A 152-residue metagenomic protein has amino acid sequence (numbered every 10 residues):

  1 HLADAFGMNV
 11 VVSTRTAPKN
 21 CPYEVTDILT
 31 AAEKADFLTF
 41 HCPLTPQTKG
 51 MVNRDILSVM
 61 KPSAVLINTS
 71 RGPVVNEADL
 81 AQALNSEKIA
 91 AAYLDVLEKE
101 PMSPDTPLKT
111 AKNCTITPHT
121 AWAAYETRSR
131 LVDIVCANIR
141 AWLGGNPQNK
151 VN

Functional and structural regions predicted by a protein language model:
H1-V11: Conserved anion/nucleotide-ligand pocket segment
L2, F37, D79, I134 (+1 more regions): Alpha-helical scaffold segments in soluble metabolic enzymes
L2-A3, R71, K150: Generic low-polarity alpha-helical segments
A5, E33, V65, A92 (+2 more regions): Intrinsic disorder/low-complexity signature
F6, A83, E87, N138 (+1 more regions): Change "in soluble alpha/beta enzymes" to "in soluble alpha/beta proteins
N9, R15-P107: Rossmann-like adenosine-cofactor binding region
E98-N152: C-terminal helix-to-coil terminal segments
